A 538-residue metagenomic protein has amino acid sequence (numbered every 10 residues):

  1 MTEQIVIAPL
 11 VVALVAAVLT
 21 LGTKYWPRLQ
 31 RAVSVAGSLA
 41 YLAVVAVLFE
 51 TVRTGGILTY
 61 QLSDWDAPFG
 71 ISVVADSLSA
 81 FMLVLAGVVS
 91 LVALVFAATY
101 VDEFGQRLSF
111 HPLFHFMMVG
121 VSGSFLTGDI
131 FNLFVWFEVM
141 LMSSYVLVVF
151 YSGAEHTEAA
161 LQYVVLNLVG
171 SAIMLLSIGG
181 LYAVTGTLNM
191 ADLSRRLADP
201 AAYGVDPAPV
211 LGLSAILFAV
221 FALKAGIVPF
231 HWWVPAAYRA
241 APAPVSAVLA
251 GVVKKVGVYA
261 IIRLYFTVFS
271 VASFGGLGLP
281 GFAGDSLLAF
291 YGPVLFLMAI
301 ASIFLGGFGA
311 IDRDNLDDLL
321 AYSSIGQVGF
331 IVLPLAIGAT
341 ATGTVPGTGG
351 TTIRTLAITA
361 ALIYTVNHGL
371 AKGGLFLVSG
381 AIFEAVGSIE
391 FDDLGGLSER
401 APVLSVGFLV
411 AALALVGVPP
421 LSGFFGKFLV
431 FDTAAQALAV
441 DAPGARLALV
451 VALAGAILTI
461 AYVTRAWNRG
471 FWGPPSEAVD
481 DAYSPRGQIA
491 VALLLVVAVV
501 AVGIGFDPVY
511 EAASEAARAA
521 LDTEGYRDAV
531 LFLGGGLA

Functional and structural regions predicted by a protein language model:
M1-A13, S77-G87, I130-S143, V210-F221 (+2 more regions): Structural signature of hydrophobic alpha-helical transmembrane segments
M1-T2, G123-G128, T185-L188, R263-Y291 (+2 more regions): Helix-coil boundary and interhelical linker segments in multi-pass alpha-helical membrane proteins
T2-A8, V15-P112: Transmembrane helix-loop-helix hairpins at membrane boundaries of multipass inner-membrane proteins
T23, P27, S109, F116 (+4 more regions): Alpha-helical multi-pass transmembrane bundles of energy-transducing inner-membrane proteins
A36, Q106-G120, E158-L175, L193-F218 (+6 more regions): Interfacial and helix-entry/exit segments of alpha-helical transmembrane bundles in multi-pass inner-membrane proteins
S63-F81, R195-S214, G281-P293, V366 (+1 more regions): Short aromatic-rich membrane-water interface segments that cap or initiate transmembrane helices in multi-pass membrane
D64, S109, L217-P293, A321: Short helix-boundary/re-entrant hairpin motifs in multi-pass inner-membrane proteins
A191, A241, A401-S405, V463-A538: Cytoplasmic/organellar membrane-interface segments at the starts of transmembrane helices in multi-pass inner-membrane
